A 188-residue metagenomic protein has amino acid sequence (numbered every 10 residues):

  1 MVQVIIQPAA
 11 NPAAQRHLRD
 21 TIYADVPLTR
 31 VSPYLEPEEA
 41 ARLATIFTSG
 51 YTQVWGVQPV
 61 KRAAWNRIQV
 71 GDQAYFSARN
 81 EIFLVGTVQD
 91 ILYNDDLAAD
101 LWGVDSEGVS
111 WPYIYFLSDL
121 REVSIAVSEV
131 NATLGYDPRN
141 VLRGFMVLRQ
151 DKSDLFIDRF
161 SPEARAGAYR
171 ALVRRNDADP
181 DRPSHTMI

Functional and structural regions predicted by a protein language model:
M1-Y34, P59, D96-I188: Contiguous surface segments at macromolecular interaction interfaces
E38-W55: Short, basic/aromatic beta-hairpin or loop at an interaction surface
Q53-A64: Short alpha-helix capping/helix-loop boundary micro-motifs
F83-Y93: Short beta-strand-centered aromatic/proline hotspots
